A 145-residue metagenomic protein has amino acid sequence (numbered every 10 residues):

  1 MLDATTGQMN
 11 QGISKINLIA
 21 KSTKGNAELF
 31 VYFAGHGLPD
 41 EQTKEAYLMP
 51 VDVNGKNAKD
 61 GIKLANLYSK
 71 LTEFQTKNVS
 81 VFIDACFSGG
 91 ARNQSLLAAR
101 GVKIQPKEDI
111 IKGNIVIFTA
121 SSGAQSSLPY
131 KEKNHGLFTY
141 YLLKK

Functional and structural regions predicted by a protein language model:
M1-G7: Short beta->alpha junction loops
L2, V79-K145: Active-site-proximal C-terminal subdomain of hydrolase catalytic domains
G7-A34, L38-L96, L143: Caspase-like (clan CD) cysteine peptidase catalytic core
